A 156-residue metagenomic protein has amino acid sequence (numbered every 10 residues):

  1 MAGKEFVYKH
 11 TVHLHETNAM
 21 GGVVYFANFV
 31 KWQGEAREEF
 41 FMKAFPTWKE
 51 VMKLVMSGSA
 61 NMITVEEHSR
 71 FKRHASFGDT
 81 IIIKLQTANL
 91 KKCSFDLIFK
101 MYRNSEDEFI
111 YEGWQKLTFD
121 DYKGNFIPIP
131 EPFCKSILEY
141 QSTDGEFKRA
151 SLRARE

Functional and structural regions predicted by a protein language model:
M1-T64, D120-E156: Hot-dog-fold acyl-thioester-processing enzymes
M42-I82, Q86-F95, E112: Hydrophobic beta-strand-centered segment that forms part of the acyl-chain substrate-binding groove
K72, K100-N104: Core beta-strand residues in small-molecule sensory/regulatory alpha/beta domains
L97-I98, Q115: Short loop/turn microsegments at loop-to-beta-strand junctions
D107-F109: Residue-level signal for glycine
Y111-G113, P128: A structural microfeature
G113-D121: Short helix/strand-capping connector loops at secondary-structure junctions
